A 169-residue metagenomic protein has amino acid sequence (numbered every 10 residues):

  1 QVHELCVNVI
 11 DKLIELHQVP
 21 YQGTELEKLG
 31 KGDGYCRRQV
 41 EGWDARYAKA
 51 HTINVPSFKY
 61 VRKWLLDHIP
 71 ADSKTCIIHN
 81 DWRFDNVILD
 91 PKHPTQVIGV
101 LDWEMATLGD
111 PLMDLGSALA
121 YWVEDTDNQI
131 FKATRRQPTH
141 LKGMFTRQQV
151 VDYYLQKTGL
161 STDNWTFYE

Functional and structural regions predicted by a protein language model:
Q1-I77, P91-Q96: ATP-binding pocket architecture of kinase catalytic cores
V2, W103-D110, Q137-L141: Glycine-rich "substrate-gating" loop/helix at the edge of Rossmann-like oxidoreductase active sites
L16, K63-M113, S117-L119, T126: Active-site acidic catalytic loop and adjacent metal/ATP-binding pocket of ATP-dependent phosphoryl transfer enzymes
Q22, T95-G99, Q129-A133: Short acidic (Asp/Glu) and glycine-rich catalytic loops that position anionic groups and cofactors
G30-K31, S161-E169: All-alpha amphipathic helical-bundle segments outside canonical DNA-binding/catalytic cores that form hydrophobic
Y35, Q39, S57, Q96 (+2 more regions): Short acidic-hydrophobic sequence patches enriched in Asp/Glu that either
I53, L160-S161: Short coil/loop linkers at secondary-structure junctions
M113-G159: Active-site activation/catalytic loop segments of kinase-like enzymes and analogous catalytic loops in related
